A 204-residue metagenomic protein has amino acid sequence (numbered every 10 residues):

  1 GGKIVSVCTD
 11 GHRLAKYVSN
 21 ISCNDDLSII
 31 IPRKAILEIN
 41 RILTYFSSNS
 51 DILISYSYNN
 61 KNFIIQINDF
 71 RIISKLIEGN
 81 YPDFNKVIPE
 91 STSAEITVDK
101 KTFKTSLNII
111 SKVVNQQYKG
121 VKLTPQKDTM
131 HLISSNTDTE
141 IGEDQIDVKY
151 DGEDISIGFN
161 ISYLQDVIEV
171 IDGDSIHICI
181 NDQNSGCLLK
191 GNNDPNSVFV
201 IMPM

Functional and structural regions predicted by a protein language model:
G1-V18, S22-I77, T92-M204: DNA polymerase processivity clamps
N80: Glycine-rich, pocket-lining loop/helix-strand segments that form or immediately flank
